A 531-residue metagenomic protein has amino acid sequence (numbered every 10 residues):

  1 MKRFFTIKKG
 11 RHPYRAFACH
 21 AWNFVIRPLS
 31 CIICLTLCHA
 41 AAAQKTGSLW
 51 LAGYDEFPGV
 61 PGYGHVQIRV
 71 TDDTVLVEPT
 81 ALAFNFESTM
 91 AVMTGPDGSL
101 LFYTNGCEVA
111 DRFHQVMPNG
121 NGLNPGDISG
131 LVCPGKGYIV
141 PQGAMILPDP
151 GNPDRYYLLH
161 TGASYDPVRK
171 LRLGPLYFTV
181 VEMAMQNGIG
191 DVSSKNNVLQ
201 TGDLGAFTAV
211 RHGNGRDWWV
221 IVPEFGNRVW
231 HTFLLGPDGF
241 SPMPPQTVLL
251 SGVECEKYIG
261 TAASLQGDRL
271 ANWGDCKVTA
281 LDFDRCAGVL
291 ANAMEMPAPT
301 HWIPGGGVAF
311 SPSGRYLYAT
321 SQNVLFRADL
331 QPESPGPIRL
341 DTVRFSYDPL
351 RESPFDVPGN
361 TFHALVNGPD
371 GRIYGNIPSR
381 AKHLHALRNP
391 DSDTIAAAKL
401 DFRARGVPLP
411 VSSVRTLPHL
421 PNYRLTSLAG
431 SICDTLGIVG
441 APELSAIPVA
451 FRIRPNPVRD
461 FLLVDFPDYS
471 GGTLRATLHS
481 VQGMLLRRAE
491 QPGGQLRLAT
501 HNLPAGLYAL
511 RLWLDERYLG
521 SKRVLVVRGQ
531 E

Functional and structural regions predicted by a protein language model:
M1-S48, I303-G306, A441: Bacterial Sec-dependent N-terminal signal peptides
F5, V25, C31-L35, D341 (+4 more regions): Intrinsically disordered/low-complexity terminal segments and short unstructured peptides
R15, I26, I32-T36, M243-L249 (+4 more regions): Serine/proline-rich low-complexity intrinsically disordered segments, especially terminal tails, linkers
A16, A21, I33-T36, A40 (+5 more regions): Residue-level detector of bioactive/disordered segments in secreted/extracellular proteins and virion assembly
H20, F24, L158, P457 (+1 more regions): Detector for intrinsically disordered, low-structure N-terminal pre-sequences
H39, I447-R454, V458-E531: C-terminal outer-membrane/trafficking sorting elements
Q44-G440: Beta-propeller fold recognition
